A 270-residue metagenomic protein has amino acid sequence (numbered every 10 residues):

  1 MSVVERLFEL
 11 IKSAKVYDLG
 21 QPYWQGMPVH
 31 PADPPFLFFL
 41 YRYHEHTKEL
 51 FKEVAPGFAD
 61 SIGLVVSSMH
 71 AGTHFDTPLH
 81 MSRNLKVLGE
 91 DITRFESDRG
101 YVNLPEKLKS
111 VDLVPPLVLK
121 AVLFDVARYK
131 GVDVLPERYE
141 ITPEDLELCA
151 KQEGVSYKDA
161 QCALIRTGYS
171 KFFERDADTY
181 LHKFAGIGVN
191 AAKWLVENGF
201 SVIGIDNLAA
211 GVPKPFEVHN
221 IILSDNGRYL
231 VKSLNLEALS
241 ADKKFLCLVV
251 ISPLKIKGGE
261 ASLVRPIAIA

Functional and structural regions predicted by a protein language model:
M1-A270: Active-/binding-site microenvironments in catalytic and ligand-binding cores
